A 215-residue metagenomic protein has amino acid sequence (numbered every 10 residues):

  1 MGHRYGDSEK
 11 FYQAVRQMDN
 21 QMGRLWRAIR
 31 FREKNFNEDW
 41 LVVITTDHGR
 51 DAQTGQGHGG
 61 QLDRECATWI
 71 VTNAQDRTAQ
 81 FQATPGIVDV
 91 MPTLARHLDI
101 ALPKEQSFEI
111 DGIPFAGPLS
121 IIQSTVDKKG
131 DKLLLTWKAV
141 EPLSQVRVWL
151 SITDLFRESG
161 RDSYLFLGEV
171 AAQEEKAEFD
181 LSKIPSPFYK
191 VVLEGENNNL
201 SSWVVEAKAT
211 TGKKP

Functional and structural regions predicted by a protein language model:
M1-N20, R24: Active-site His/acidic residue clusters
Q17-H58, L94: Metal-dependent active-site segment of extracytoplasmic phospho-/sulfohydrolases and closely related
I44-Q75, L119-I121: Histidine-centered active-site microenvironments of extracellular/periplasmic hydrolases and transferases
G59-A101: Substrate-binding rim/cap in mid-to-C-terminal beta-strand-loop elements of soluble/periplasmic
P85, D89, H97-K132: Polar, surface-exposed loop/tail segments that function as active-site lids or cofactor/substrate-recognition elements
K132-P142: Aromatic/hydrophobic beta-strand junction motif of beta-rich domains
Q173-F179: Short strand-edge motifs at loop-to-beta-strand transitions and within beta-strands of extracellular beta-rich domains
F179-D180, P185-A207: Short, aromatic- and glycine-rich surface loops/edge beta-strands on solvent-exposed regions
